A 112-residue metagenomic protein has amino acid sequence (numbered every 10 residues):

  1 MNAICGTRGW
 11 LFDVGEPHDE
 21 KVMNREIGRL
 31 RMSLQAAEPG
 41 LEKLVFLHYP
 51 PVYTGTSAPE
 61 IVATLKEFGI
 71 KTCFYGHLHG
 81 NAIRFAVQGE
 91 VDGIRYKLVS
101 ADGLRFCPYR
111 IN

Functional and structural regions predicted by a protein language model:
M1-E60, T64: Conserved catalytic scaffold of divalent metal-dependent phosphoesterases
I4, C73, Y96-L98: Conserved beta-strand scaffold positions in the cores of enzyme catalytic domains, especially in NTP/NDP-utilizing
C5-R8, Y75, Q88, D92: Short glycine-rich loop/turn motifs that provide flexible caps or phosphate-binding loops at active sites
K21, E67-G69, G80-N112: Binuclear metal-dependent phosphoesterase catalytic core
M32-G40, F74-H79, G103-C107: Short C-terminal domain-edge/linker segments immediately following a structured domain
F46-V52, K71-I83: Histidine-centered catalytic micro-motifs
A63-C73: Catalytic PLP-binding core of fold-type I/II PLP enzymes
